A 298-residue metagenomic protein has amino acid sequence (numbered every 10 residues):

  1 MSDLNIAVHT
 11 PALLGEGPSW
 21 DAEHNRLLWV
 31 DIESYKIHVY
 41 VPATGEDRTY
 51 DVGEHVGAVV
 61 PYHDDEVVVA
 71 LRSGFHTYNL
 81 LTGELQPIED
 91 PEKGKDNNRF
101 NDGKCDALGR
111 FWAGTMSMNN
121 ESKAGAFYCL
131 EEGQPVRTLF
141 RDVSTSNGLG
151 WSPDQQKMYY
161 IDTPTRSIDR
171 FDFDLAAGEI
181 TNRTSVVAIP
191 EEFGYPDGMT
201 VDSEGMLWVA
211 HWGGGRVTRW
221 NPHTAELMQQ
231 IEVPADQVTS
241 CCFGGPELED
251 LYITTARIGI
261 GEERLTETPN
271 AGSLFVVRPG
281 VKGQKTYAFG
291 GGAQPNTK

Functional and structural regions predicted by a protein language model:
D3-H9, G45-D51, Q86-K93, Q134-R141 (+2 more regions): A short beta-strand motif characteristic of beta-propeller blades
T10-H24, G53-V68, G94-R110, L139-M158 (+4 more regions): Beta-rich, blade/repeat-based domains predominating in secreted/periplasmic proteins but also intracellular
A22, L27-I32, V68-S73, F111-E121 (+3 more regions): Conserved beta-strand positions in repeat-built beta-propeller and related beta-rich domains
V30, Y40, Y78-L80, Y128-L130 (+3 more regions): Hydrophobic/aromatic beta-strand positions that recur at structurally equivalent sites within the blades
K36-H38, G74-H76, G125-Y128, S167-D169 (+2 more regions): A short loop-to-beta-strand structural motif that recurs across blades of beta-propeller domains
L85-R141: Hydrophobic alpha-helical segments and helix pairs
F171-E179, P279-Q284: Short loop/turn segments immediately following beta-strands, especially the blade-tip and inter-blade linker loops
C242-K298: Blade-level signature of beta-propeller repeat domains, shared across WD40, Kelch, NHL, RCC1 and BNR/Asp-box propellers
